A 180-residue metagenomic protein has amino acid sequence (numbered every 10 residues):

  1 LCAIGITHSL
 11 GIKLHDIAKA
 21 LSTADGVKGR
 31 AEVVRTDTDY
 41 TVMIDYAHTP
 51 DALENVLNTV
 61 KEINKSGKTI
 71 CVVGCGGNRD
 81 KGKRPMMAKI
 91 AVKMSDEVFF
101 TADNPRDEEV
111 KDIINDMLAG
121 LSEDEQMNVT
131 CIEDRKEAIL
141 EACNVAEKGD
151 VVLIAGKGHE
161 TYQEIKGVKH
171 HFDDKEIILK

Functional and structural regions predicted by a protein language model:
C2-K180: ATP-dependent carboxylate-amine ligase
